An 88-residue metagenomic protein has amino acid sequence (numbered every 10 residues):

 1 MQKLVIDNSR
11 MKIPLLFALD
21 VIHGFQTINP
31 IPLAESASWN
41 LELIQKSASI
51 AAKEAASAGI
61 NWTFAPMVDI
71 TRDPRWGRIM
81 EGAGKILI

Functional and structural regions predicted by a protein language model:
M1-I88: N-terminal beta-rich core of secreted/periplasmic extracellular enzymes
